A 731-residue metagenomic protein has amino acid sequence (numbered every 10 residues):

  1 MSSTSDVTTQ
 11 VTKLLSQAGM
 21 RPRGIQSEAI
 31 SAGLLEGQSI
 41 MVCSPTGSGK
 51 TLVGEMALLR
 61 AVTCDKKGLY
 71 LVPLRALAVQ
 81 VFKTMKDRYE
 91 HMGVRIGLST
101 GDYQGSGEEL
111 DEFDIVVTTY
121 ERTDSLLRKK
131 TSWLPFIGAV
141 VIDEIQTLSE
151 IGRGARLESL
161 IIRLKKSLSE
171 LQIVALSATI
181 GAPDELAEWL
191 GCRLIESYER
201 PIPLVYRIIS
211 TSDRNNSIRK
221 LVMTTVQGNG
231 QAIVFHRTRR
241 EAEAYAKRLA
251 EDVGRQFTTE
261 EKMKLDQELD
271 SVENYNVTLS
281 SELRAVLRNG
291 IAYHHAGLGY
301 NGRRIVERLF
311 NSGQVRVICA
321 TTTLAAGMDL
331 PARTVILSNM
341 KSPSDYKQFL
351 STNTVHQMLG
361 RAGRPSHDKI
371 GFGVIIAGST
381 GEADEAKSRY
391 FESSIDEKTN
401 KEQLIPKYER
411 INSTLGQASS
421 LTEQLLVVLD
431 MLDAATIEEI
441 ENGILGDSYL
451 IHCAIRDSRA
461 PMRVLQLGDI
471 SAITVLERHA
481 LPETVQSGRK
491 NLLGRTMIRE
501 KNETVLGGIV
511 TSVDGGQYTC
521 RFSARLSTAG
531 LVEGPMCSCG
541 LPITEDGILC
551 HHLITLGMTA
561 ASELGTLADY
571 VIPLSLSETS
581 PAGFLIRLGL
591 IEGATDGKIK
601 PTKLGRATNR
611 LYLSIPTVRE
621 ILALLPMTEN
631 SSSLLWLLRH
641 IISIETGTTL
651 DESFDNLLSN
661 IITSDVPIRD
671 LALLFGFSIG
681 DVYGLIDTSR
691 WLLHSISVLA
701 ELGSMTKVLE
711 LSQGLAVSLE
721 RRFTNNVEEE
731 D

Functional and structural regions predicted by a protein language model:
S2-C43: Conserved pre-motif I regulatory segment
A57-V81, S167-E170: Conserved SF1/SF2 helicase motif Ia
L69-Y70, V79-F82, K86-G97, R240-V317 (+2 more regions): Conserved C-terminal RecA-like helicase domain
V116, Y120-D124, K130-I173: SF2 helicase catalytic motif II
I162, Q172-V253, A285-A296, S379: Conserved interdomain linker/interface between the two RecA-like ATPase lobes of SF2 helicase motors
L171, L330, T334-L337, K341-P343 (+1 more regions): Conserved segment of the helicase C-terminal RecA-like domain
V427, A435, T566, Y570-D731: C-terminal helical accessory/scaffold domains
C453, D457-P573: Long, low-complexity, compositionally biased intrinsically disordered regions
